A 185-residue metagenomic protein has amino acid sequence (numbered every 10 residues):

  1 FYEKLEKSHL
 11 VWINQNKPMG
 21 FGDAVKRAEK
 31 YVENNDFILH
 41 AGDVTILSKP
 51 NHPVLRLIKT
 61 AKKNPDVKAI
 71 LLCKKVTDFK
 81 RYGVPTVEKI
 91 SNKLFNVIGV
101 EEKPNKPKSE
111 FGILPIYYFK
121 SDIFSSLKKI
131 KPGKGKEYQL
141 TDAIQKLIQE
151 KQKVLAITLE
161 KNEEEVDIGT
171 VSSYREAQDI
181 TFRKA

Functional and structural regions predicted by a protein language model:
F1-V84, K89, K128-I130: Conserved beta-loop-beta/alpha segment of the NTase-like Rossmann-fold superfamily that binds/positions NTPs
L55, K59-K62, S91-A185: Catalytic-core segments of class I nucleotidyltransferases/pyrophosphorylases that form NMP-activated intermediates
